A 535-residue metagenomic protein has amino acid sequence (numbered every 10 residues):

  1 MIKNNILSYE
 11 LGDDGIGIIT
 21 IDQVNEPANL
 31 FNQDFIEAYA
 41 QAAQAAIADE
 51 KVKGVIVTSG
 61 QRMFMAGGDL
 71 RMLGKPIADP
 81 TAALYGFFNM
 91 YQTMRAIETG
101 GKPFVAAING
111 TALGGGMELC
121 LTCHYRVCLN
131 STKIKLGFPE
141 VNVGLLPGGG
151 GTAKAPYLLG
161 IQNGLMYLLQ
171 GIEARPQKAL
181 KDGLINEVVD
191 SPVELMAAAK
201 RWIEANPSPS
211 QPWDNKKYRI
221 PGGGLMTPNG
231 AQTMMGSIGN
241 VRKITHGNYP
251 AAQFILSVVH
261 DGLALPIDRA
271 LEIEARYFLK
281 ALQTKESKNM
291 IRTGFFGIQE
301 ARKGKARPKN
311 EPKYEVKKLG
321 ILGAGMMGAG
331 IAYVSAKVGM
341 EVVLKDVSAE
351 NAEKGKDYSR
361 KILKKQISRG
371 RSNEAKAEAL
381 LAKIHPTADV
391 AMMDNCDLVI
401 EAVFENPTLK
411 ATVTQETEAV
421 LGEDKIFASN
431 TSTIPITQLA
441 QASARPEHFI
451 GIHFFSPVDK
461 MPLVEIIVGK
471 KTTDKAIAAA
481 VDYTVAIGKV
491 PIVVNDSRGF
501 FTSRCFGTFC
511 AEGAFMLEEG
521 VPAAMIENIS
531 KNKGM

Functional and structural regions predicted by a protein language model:
M1-D22, P27, L121-H124, Q162 (+5 more regions): Amphipathic alpha-helical segments at domain termini/boundaries
M1-T58, G86, R95: Conserved CoA-thioester-binding segment of acyl-CoA-metabolizing enzymes
S59-T93, A112, N142-G144: Glycine- (often His-adjacent) and acidic-residue-rich active-site loop that binds/positions the CoA thioester
Y91, R95-V143, P147, G323-I331: Glycine-rich beta-to-alpha active-site loop
L184-I185, A199-K200, P266-R276, A281 (+2 more regions): Substrate-binding/catalytic subdomain of NAD(P)-dependent oxidoreductase enzymes
A301-I362, H385, G469: NAD(P)+-binding Rossmann beta1-loop-alpha1 motif at the extreme N-terminus of oxidoreductases
A349-D397, P407-T412, V420: Conserved N-terminal Rossmann-fold NAD(P) cofactor-binding segment
T412-L463, V468-V481: Rossmann-fold NAD(P)-binding glycine/threonine-rich loop
